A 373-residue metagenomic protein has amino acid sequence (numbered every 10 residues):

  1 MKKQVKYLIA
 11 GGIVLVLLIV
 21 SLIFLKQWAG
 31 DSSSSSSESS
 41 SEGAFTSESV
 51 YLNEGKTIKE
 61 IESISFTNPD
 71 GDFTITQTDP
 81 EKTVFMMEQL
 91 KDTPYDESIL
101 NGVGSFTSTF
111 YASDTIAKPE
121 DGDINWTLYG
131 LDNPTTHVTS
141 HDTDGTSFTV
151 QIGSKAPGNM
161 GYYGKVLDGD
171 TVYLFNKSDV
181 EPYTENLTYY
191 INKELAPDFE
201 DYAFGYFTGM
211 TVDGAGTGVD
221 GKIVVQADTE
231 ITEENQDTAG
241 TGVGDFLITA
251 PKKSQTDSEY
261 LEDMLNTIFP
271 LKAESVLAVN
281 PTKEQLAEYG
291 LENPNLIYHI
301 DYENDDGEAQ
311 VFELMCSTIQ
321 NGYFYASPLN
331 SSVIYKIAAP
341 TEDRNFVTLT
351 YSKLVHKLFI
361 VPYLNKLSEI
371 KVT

Functional and structural regions predicted by a protein language model:
M1-T373: Soluble, acidic/polar mature domains that operate outside membranes
